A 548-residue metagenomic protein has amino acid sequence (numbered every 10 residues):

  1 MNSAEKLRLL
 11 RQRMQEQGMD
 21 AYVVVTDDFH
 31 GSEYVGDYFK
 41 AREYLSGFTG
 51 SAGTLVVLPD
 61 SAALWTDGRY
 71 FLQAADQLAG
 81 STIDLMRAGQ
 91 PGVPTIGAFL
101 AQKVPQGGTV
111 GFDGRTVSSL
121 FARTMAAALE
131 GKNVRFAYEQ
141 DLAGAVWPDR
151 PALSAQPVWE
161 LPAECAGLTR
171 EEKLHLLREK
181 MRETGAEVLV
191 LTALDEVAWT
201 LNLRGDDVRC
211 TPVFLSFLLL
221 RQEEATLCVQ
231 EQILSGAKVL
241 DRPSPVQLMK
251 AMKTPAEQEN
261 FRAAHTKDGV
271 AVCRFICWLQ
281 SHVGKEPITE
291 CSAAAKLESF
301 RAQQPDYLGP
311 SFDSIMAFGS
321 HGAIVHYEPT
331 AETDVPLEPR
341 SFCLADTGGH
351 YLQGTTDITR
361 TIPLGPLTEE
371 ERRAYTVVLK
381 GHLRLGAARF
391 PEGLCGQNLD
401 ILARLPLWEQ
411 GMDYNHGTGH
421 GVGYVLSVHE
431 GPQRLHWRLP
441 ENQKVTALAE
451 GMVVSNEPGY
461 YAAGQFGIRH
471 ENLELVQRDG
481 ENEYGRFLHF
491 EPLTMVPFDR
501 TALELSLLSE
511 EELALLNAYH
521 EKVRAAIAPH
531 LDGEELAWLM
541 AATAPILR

Functional and structural regions predicted by a protein language model:
M1-R548: Active-site neighborhoods and metal-handling regions in enzymes and metal-associated proteins
